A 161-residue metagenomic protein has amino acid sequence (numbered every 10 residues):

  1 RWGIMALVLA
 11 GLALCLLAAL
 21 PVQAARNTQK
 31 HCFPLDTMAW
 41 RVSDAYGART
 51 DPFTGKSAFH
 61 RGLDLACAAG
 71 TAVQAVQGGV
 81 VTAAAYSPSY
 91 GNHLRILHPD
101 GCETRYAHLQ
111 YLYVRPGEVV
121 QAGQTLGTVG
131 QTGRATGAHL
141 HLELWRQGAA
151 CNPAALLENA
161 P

Functional and structural regions predicted by a protein language model:
R1-A10: N-terminal Sec-pathway targeting helices
L14-G91, A122, A154: Surface-exposed, glycine-biased beta-strand/turn segments
V42, N92-H98, E118-P161: Conserved, short, structured surface segments that act as functional micro-motifs
D44, C67, A83, H108-Y111 (+1 more regions): A residue-level detector for short acidic-glycine micro-motifs
H60, A75-Y113, A138-H139, E143: Zn2+-dependent peptidoglycan hydrolase active-site motif and core
T71, D100-C102, A149: Short acidic/polar mixed-charge low-complexity motifs
T71, T104, T132, T136: Ser/Thr-centric signal marking residues that sit in or immediately flank functional binding/regulatory motifs
